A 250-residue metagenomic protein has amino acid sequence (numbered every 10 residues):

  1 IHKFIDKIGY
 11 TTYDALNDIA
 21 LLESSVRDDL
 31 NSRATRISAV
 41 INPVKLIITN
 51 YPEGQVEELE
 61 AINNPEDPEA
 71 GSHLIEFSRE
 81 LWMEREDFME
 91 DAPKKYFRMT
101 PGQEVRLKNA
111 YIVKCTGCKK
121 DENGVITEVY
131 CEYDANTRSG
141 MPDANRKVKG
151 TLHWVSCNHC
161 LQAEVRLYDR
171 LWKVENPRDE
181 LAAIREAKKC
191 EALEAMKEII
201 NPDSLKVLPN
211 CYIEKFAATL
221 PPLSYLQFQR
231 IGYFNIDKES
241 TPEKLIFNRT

Functional and structural regions predicted by a protein language model:
H2-T250: Polyanion-binding catalytic cores of nucleic-acid enzymes and NTP/SAM-utilizing transferases
